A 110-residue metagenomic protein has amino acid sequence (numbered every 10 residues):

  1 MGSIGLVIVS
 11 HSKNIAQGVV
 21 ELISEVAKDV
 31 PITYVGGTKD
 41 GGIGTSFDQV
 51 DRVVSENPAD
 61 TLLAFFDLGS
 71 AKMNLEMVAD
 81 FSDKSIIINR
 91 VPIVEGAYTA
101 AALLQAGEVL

Functional and structural regions predicted by a protein language model:
M1-L110: N-terminal loops that bind phosphate or other acidic moieties and the adjacent beta-alpha structural core
